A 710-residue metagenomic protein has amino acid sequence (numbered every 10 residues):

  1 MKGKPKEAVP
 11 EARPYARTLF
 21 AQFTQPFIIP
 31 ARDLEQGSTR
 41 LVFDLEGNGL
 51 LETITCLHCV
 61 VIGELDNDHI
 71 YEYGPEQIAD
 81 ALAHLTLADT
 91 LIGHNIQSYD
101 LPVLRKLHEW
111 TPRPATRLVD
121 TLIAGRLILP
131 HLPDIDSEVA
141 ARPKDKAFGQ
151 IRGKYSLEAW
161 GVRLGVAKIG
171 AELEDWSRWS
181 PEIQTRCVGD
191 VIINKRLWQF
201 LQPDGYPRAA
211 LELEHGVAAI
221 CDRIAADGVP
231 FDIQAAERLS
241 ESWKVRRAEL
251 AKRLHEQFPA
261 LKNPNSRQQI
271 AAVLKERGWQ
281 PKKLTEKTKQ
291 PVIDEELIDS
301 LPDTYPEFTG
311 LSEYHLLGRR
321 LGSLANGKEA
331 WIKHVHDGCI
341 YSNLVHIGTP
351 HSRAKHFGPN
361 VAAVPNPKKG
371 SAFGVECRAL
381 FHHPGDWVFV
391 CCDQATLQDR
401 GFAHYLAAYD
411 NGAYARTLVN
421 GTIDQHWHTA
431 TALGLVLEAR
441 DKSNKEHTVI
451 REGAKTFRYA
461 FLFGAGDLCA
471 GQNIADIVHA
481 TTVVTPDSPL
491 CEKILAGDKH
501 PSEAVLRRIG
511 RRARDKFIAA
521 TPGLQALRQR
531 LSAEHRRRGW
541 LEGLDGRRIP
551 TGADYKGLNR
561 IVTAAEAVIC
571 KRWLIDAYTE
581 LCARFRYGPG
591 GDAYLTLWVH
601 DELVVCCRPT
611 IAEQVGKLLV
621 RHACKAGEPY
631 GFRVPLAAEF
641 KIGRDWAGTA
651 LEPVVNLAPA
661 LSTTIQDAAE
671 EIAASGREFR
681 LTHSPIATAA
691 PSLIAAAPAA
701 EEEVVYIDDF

Functional and structural regions predicted by a protein language model:
K2-E46, I54, C59, D68 (+12 more regions): Conserved "right-hand" nucleotidyltransferase catalytic core of DNA-directed polymerases
K2-K6, L19, L51, T55-H58 (+4 more regions): Active-site-proximal helix-loop-helix substrate-binding element of RNase H-like nuclease domains
T55-C59, Q398-L435, T481-T485, D545-R548: Metal-dependent catalytic core segments for phosphate chemistry
D89-Q97, N263, D393, C469 (+2 more regions): Short glycine-rich phosphate-binding loop at a beta-alpha junction
L122-P133, A272-L274, E639-L651: Short, conserved secondary-structure transition motifs
S242-P264, Q268, A513, F517-Q525 (+3 more regions): Polymerase palm active-site segment centered on the conserved acidic dipeptide of motif C
K289, G327, W331-V335, H346 (+6 more regions): Short, contiguous acidic/charged loop-to-helix segments that flank catalytic cores in large enzymes
Y341-S342, H346-T349, A432-W598, L603 (+6 more regions): Conserved catalytic core of nucleic-acid polymerases
